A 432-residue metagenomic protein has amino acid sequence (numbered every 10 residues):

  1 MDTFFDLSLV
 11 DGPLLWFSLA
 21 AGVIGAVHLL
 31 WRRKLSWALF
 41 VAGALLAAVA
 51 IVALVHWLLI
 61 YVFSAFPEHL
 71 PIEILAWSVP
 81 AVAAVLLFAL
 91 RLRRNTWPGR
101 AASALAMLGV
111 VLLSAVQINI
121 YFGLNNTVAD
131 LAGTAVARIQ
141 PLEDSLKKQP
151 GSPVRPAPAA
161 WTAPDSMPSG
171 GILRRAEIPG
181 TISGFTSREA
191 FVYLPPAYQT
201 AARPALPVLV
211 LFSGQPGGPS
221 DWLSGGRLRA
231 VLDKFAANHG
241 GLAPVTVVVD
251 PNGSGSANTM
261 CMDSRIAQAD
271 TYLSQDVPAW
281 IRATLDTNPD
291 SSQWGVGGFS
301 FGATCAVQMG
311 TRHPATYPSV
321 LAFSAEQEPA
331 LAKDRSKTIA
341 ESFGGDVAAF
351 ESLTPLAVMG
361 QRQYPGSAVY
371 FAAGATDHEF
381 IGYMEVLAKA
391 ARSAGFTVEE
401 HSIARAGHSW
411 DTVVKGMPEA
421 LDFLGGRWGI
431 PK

Functional and structural regions predicted by a protein language model:
M1-K432: Non-catalytic cap/lid and distal C-terminal segments of serine-dependent acyl enzymes
